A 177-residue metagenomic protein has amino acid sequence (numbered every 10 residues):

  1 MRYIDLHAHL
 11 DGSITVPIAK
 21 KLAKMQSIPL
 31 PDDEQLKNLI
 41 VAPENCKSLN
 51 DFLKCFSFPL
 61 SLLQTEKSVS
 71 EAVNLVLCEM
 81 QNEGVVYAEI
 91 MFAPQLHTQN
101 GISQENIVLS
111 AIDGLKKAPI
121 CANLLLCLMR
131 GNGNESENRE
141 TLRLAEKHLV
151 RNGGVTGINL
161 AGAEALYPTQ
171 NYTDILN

Functional and structural regions predicted by a protein language model:
M1-N177: Metal-cofactor-binding active-site regions of metalloenzymes
